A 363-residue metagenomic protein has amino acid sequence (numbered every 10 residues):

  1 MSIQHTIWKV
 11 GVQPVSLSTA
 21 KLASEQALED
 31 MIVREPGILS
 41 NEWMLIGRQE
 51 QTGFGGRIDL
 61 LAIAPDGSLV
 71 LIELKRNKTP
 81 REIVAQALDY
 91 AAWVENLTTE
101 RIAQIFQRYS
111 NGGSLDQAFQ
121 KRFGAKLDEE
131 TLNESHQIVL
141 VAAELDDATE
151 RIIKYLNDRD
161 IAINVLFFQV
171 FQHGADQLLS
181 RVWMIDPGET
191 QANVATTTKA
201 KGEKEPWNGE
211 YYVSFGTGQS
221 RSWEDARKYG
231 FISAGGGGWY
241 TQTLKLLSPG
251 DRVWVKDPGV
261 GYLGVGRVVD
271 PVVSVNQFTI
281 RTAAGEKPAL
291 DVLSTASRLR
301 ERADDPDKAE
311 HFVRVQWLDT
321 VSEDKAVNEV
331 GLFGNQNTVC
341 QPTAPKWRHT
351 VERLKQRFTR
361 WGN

Functional and structural regions predicted by a protein language model:
M1-F231, G238-S248, V321, V330-R348 (+1 more regions): Charged, terminal alpha-helix-loop-beta segments that serve as non-catalytic nucleic-acid engagement and/or assembly
G56, S68, Y262, A309-H311: Residues at beta-strand starts and edge strands
V213-G216, W254, V315: A short beta-strand micro-motif
L246, Y262, V275-N276: Short, Lys/Arg-enriched phosphate-binding patches
P249-V253: Loop/turn positions that initiate beta-strands
V260-R267: Short, Lys/Arg- and Gly-enriched loop/turn segments at beta-strand edges
R267-P345: Aromatic- and Lys/Arg-enriched surface recognition patch
